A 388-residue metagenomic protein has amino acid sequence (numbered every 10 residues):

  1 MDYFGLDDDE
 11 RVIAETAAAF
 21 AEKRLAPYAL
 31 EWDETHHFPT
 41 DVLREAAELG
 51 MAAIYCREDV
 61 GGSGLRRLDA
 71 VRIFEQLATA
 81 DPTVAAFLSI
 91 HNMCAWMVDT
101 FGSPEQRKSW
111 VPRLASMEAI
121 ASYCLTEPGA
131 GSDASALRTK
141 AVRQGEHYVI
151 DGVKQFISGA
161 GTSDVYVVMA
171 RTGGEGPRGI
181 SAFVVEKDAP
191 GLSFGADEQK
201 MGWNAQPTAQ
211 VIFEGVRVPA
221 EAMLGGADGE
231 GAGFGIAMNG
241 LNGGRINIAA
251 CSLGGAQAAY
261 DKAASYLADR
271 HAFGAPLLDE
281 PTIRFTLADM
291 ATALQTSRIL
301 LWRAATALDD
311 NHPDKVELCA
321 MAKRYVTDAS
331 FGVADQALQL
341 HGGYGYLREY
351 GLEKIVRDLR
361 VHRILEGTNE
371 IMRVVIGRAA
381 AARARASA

Functional and structural regions predicted by a protein language model:
M1-A80, V84-A85, S89, F101-Q106 (+7 more regions): Alpha-helical interface subdomain recognition
L65-R66, D133-S135, G159-D164, P177-G179 (+1 more regions): Short glycine/proline-enriched turns and hinge-like loops at secondary-structure junctions
F87, L114, G129-S132, F156-G159 (+2 more regions): Short Gly/Pro-enriched turn/cap motifs at secondary-structure boundaries
M117-L125: A short, Trp-centered hydrophobic/proline-enriched beta-strand micro-motif
S122, A136-K140, H147, V165-M169 (+3 more regions): Conserved hydrophobic/aromatic beta-strand scaffold that supports enzyme active sites
A136, D188-R217: Flexible, small-/acidic-enriched active-site or ligand-binding loops
E146-H147, D151-F194: A short core secondary-structure module
E214-G235: Long, acidic (Asp/Glu-rich), low-complexity accessory segments flanking structured domains
